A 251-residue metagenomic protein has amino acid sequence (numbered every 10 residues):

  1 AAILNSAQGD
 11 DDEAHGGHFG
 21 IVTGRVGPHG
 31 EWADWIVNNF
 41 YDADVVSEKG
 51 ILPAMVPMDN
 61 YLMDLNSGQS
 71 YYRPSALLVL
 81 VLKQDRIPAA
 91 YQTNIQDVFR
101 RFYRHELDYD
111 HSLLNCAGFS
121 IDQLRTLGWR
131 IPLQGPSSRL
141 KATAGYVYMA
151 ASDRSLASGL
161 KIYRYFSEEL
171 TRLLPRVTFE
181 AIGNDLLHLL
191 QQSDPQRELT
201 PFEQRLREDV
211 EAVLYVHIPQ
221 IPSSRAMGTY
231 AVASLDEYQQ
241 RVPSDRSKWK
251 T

Functional and structural regions predicted by a protein language model:
A1-S75, P222-K250: Glycine-rich catalytic cores of cysteine/serine-nucleophile enzymes that process amide/ester linkages in cell-envelope
S6-D10, A76-R86, F102-H111: Second-shell loop/turn segments in exported
A14, D85-T93, D110-N115: Soluble non-cytosolic domains of exported or imported proteins
I21, P88-I95, F166, L186: Generic hydrophobic, helix-prone segments enriched in Leu/Val/Ile
P57, Q84-D85, T178-F179: Helix N-terminus capping/helix-initiation residues
N66-F99: A structural motif
R100-T251: Activation targets extended, charge/polar-rich intrinsically disordered C-terminal tails
